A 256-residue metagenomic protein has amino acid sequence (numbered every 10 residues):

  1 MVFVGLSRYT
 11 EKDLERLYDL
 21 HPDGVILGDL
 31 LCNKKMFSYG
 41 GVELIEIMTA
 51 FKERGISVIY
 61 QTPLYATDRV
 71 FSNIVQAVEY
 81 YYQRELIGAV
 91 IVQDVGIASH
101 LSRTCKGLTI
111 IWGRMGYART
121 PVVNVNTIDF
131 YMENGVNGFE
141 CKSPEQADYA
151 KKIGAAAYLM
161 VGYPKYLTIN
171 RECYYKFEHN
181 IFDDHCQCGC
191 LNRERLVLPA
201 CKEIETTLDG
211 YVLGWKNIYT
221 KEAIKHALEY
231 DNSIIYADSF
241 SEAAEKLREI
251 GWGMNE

Functional and structural regions predicted by a protein language model:
M1-F130, N134-E256: Active-site pocket-lining/capping segments in soluble small-molecule metabolic enzymes
